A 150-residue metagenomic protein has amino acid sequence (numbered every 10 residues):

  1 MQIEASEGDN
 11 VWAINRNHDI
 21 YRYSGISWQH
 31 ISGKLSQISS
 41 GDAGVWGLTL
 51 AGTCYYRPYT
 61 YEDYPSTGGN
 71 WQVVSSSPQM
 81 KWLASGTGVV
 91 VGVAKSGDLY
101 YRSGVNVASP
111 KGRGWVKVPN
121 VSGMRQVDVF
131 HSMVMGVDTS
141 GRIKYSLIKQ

Functional and structural regions predicted by a protein language model:
M1-Q2, S6, N10, R16-G41 (+3 more regions): Trp- and S/T/G-rich repeat-edge/linker motifs of beta-rich repeat architectures
N10-I14, G44-L48, V89-V93, M133-V137: Short beta-strand elements that form the blades of beta-propeller/WD-repeat-like and other beta-sheet-rich scaffold
